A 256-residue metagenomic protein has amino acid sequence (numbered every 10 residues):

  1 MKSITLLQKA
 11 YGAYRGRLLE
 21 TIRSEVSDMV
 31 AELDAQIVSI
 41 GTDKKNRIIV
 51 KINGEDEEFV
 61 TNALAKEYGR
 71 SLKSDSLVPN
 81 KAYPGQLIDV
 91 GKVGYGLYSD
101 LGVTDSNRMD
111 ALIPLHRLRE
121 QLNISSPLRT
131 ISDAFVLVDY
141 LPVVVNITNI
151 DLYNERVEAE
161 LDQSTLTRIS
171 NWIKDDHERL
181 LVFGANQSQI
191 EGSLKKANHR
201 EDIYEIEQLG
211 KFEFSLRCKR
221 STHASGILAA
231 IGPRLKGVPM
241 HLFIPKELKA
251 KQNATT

Functional and structural regions predicted by a protein language model:
M1-Y68, I131-T256: OB-fold/S1-family RNA-binding modules
R47-T148: S1/OB-fold single-stranded RNA-binding interface
